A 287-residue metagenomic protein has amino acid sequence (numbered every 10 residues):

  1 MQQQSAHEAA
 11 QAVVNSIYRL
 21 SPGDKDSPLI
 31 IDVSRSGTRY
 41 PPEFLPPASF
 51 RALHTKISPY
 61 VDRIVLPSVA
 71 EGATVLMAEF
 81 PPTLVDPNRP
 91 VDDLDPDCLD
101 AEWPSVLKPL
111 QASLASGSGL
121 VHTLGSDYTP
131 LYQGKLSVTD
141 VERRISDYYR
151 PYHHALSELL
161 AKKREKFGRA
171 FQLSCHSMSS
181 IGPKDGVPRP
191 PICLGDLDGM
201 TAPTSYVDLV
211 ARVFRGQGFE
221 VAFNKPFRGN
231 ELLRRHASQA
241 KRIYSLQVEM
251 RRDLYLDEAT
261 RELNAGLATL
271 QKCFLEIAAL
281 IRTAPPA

Functional and structural regions predicted by a protein language model:
Q2-Q172, S177-A287: N-terminal catalytic or cofactor-binding beta/alpha core of small enzyme domains
